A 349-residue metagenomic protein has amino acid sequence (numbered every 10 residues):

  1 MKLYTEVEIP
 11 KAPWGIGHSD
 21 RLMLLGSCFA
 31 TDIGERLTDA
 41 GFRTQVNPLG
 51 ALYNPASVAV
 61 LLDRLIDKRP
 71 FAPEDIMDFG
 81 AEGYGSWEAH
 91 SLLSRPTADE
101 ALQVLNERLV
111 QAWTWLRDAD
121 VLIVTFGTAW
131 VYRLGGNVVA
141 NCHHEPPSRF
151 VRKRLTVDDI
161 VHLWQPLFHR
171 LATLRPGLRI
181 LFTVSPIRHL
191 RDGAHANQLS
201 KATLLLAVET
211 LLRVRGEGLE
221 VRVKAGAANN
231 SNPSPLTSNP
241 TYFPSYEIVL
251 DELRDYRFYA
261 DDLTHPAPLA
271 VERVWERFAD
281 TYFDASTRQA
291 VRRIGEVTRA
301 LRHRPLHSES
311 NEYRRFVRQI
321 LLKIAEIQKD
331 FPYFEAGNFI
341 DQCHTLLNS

Functional and structural regions predicted by a protein language model:
K2-R117, N311-R314, R318-S349: Basic, amphipathic N-terminal segments that precede the first structured/catalytic domain
T5, A129, H169-Q198, I248 (+2 more regions): Active-site segments of SGNH/GDSL-like serine hydrolases that catalyze O-acetyl group transfer/hydrolysis on lipids
L105-L122, P166-L174, L211: Short amphipathic alpha-helices and their capping/turn segments at secondary-structure boundaries
L134-V157: A solvent-exposed, charged loop/short amphipathic helix patch at secondary-structure junctions
H144-R152, Q198-L212, H265-P268: Acidic, His- and aromatic-enriched active-site or binding-groove loops in soluble protein domains that engage sugars
R179-L181, A202-V214, N239-D255, R277 (+1 more regions): Extracellular serine-dependent O-acyl
R213-T241: Intrinsic disorder/low-complexity segments
A227, D261-D262, E272-S349: Conserved catalytic region of serine esterases and O-acyltransferases that act on ester linkages in lipids
